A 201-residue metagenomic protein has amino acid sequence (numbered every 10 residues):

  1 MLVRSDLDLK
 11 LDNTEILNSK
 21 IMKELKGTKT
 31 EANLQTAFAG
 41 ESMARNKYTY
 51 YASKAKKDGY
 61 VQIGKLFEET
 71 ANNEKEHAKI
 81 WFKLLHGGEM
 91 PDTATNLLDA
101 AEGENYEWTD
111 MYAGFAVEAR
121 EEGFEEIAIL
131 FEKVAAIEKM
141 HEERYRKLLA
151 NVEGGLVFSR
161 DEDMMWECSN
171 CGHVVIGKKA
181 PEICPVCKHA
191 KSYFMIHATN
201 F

Functional and structural regions predicted by a protein language model:
L2-V3: Short, small-residue-biased leader/transition segments that mark boundaries at the very start of proteins
L7-L9: Short hydrophobic targeting helices and cationic amphipathic motifs that mediate membrane/organellar targeting
I21-F201: Non-heme di-metal
